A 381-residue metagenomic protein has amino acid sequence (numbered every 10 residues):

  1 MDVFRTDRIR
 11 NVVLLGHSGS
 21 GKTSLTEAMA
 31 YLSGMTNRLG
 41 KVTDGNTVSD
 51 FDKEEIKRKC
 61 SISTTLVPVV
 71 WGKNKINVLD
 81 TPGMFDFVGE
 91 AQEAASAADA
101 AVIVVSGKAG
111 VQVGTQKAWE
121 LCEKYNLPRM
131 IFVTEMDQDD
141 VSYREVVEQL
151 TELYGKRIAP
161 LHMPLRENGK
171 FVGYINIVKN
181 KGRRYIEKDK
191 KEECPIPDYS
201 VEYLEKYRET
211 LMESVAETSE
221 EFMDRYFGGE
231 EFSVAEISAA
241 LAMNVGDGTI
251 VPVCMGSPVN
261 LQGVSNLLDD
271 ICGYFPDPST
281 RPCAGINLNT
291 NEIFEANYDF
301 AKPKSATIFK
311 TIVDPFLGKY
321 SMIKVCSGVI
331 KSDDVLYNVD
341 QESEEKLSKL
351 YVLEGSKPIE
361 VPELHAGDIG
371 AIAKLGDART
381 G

Functional and structural regions predicted by a protein language model:
M1-G381: Structural and coupling elements of P-loop NTPases
